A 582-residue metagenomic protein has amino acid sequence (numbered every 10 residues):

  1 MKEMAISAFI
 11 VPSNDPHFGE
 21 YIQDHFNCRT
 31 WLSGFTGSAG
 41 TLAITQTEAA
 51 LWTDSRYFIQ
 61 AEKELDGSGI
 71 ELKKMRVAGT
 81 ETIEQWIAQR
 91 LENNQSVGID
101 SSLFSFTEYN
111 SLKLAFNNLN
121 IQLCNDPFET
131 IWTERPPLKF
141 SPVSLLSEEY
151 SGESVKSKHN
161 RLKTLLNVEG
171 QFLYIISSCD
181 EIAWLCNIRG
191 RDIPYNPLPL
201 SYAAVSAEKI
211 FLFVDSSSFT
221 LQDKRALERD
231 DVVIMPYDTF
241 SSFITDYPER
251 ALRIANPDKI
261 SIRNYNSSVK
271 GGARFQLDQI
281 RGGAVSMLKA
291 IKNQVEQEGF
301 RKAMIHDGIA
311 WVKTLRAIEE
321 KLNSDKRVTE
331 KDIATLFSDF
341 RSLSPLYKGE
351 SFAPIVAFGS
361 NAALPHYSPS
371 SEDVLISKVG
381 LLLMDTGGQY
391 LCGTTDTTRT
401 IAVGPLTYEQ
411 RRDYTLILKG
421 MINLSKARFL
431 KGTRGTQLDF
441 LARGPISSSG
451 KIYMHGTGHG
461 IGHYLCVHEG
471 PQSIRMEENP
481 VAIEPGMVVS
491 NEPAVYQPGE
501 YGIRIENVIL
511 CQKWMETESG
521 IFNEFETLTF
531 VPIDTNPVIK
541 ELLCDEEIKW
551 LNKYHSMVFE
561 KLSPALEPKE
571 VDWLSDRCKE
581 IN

Functional and structural regions predicted by a protein language model:
M1-N582: Active-site neighborhoods and metal-handling regions in enzymes and metal-associated proteins
